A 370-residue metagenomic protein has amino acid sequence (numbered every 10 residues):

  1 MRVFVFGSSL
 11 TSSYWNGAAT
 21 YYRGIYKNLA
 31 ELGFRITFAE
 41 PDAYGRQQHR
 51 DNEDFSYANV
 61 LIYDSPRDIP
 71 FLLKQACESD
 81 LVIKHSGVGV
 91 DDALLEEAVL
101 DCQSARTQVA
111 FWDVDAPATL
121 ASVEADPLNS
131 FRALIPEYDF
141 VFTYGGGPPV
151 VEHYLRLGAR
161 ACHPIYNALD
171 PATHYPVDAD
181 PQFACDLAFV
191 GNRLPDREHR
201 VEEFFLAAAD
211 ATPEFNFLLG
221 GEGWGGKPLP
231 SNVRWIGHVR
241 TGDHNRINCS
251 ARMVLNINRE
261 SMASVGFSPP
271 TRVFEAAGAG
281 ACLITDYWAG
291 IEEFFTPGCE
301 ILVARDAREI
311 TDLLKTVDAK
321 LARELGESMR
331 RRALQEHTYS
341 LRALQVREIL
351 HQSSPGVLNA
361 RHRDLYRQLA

Functional and structural regions predicted by a protein language model:
R2-V5, S9, Y21, F34-E40 (+6 more regions): Nucleotide-sugar donor-binding catalytic core of glycosyltransferases
G7-S12, Y21-G24, T37-I62, R156 (+1 more regions): Catalytic binding pocket for nucleotide-activated donors in carbohydrate/polymer assembly enzymes
A18-L29, E203-F204, V346: Short amphipathic alpha-helix
Q47-R50, R67, D126-P127, F131: Conserved nucleotide-cofactor-binding alpha/beta core module
I62-L81, G89-D91: An amphipathic, basic-hydrophobic alpha-helix
S65-R67, D115-A116, N167-D170, A307-R308: Short, acidic/turn-prone active-site loops that include or flank metal/cofactor- and phosphate-binding residues
D68-L72, S130, G242-D243, E309: Short acidic active-site motifs
L100-T119, F140: Active-site proximal beta-strand in glycosyltransferases
